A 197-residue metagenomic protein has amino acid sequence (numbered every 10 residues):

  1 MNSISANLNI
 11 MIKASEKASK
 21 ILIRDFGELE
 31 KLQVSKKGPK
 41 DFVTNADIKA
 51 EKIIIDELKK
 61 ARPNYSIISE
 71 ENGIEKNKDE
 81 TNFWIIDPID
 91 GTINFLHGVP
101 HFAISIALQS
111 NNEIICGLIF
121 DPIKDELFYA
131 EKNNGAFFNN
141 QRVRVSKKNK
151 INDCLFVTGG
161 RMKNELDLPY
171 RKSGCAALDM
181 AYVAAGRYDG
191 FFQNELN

Functional and structural regions predicted by a protein language model:
M1-I89: N-terminal subdomain of lithium-sensitive/metallo-dependent phosphomonoesterases centered on the IMPase/IPPase/PAP
A18, L22, D47, L58 (+5 more regions): Residue-level signal for inorganic ion chemistry
I48, E71, P88-G91, F95 (+4 more regions): Generic detector of well-ordered alpha-helical packing
K78-F137: DPxDG-like acidic metal-binding loop motif
F138-R142: A structural micro-motif at secondary-structure boundaries
R144-N197: An extended, acidic
